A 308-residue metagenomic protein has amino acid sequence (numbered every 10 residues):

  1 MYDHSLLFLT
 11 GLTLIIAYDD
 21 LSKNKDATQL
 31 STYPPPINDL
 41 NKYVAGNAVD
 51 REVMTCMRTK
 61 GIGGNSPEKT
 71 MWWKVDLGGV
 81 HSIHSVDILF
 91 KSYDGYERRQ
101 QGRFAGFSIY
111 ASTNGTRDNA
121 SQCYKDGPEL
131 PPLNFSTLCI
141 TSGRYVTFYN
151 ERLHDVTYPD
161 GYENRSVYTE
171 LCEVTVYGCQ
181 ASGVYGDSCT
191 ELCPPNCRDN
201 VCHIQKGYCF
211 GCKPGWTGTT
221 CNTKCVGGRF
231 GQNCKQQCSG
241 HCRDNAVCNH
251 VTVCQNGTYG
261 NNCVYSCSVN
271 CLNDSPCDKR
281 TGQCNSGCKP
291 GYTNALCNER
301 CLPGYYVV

Functional and structural regions predicted by a protein language model:
Y2-N24, P34-P36, D50-N119, N134-N196 (+3 more regions): Aromatic, loop-rich ligand-recognition surfaces of beta-strand-rich domains
A27: Anionic N-terminal interaction surfaces
N38-G46: Extracellular glycan-recognition surfaces and repeat-rich motifs
A120-E129: Solvent-exposed serine/threonine-rich low-complexity stretches and specific carbohydrate-binding patches
T190-P195, N200-P214, N222-V226, Q236-H241 (+6 more regions): Extracellular cysteine-rich, disulfide-stabilized repeat modules
